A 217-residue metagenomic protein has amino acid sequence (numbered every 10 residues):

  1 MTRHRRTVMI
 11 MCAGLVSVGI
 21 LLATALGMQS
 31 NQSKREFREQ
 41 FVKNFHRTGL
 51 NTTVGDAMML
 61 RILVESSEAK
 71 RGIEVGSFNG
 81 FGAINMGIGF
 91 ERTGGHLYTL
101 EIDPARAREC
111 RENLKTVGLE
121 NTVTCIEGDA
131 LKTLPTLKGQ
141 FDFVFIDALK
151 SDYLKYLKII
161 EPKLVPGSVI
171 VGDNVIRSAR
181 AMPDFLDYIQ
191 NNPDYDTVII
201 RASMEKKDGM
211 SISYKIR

Functional and structural regions predicted by a protein language model:
T2-R3, M11-F143, K150-V171, V175-R217: A short alpha-helical cap/connector motif
